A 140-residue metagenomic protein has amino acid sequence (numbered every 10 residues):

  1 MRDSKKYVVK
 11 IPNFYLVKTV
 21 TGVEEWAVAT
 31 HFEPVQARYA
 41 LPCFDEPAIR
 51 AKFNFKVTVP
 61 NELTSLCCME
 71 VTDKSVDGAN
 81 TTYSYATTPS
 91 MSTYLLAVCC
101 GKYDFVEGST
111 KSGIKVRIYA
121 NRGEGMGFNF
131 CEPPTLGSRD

Functional and structural regions predicted by a protein language model:
M1-D140: Acidic/His-enriched low-complexity segments
